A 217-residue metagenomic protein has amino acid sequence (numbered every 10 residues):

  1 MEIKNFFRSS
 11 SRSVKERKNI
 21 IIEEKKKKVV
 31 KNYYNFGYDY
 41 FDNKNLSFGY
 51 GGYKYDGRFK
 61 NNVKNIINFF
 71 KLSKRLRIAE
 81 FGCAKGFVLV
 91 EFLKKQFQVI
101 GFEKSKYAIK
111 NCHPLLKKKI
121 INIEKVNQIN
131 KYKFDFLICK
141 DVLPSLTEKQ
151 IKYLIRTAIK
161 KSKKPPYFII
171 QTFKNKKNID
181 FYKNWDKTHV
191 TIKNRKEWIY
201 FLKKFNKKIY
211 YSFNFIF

Functional and structural regions predicted by a protein language model:
M1-F70, A79-N130, L146-T157, K164-F217: Class I (Rossmann-like) S-adenosyl-L-methionine-dependent methyltransferase catalytic domain, capturing the SAM-binding
R75: Phosphate-coordination loops involved in phosphoryl transfer and adenosine-cofactor binding
D135: Conserved acidic residues
I138: A conserved beta-strand element that flanks and buttresses the S-adenosyl-L-methionine
D141-S145: Short catalytic micro-motifs in class I SAM-dependent methyltransferases
